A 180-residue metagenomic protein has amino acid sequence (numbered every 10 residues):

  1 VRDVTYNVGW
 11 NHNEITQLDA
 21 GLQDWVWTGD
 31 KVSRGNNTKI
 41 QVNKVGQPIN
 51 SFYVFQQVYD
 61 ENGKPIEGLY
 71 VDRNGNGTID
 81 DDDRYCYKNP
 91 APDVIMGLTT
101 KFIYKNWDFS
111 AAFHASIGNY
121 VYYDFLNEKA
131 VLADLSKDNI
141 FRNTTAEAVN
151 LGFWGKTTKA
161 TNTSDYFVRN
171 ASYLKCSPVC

Functional and structural regions predicted by a protein language model:
V1-P90: Conserved small-residue
V1-V4, K101-A111: Secondary-structure transition into beta-strands, especially the periplasmic turns and strand N-termini that construct
D3-T5, I95-T99, P178-C180: Membrane-embedded beta-strand positions in outer-membrane beta-barrel channels/transporters
V8-E14, Y104-N106, A115-N119, P178: Transmembrane beta-strands of outer-membrane beta-barrel pores
T28-V42, G46-I49, Y87-G97, K101 (+1 more regions): C-terminal extracellular loops and terminal segments of Gram-negative outer membrane beta-barrel proteins
N62-K64, S116-C180: Extracytoplasmic gating/loop element in the C-terminal half of outer-membrane beta-barrel translocons and assembly
D83, A111-I117: Active-site proximal loops enriched in glycine and acidic residues that flank catalytic Cys/His/Asp and coordinate
